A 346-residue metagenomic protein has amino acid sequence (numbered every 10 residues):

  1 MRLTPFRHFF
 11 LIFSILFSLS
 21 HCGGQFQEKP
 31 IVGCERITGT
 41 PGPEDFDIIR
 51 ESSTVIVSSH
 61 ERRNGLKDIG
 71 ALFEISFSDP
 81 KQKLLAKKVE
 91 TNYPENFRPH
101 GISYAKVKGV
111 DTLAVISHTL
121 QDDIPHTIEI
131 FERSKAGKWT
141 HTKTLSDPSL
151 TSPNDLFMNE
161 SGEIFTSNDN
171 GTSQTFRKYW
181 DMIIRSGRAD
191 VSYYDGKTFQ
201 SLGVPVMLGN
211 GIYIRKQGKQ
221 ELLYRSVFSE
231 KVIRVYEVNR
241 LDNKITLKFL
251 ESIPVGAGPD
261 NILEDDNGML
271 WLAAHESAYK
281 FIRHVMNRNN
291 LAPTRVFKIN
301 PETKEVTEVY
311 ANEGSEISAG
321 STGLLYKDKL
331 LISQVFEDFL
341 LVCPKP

Functional and structural regions predicted by a protein language model:
G23-P43, L84-K88, K304-N312: A short helix->beta-strand "capping" segment at the edge of beta-propeller domains
E35-G70, S318-T322, F336: Beta-strand-rich domains and repeat architectures in extracellular enzymes and scaffolds, especially beta-propellers
T40-E51, N92-K106, D147-I164, N170-T172 (+5 more regions): Beta-rich, blade/repeat-based domains predominating in secreted/periplasmic proteins but also intracellular
T54-I56, T112-A114, E163-F165, L222-R225 (+2 more regions): Conserved beta-propeller blade signature
V57-I69, V115-Q121, T166-S186, L272-L291: Short, conserved, GDST-rich strand-edge loop motifs in beta-rich repeat architectures
D68-T119, N261-L263: Blade-loop segments of beta-propeller domains
G70-S78, H126-S134, M182-G196, N290-E302: Beta-propeller blade signature
V255-E308: Loop/turn-rich, solvent-exposed surfaces of beta-rich toroidal or solenoidal domains
